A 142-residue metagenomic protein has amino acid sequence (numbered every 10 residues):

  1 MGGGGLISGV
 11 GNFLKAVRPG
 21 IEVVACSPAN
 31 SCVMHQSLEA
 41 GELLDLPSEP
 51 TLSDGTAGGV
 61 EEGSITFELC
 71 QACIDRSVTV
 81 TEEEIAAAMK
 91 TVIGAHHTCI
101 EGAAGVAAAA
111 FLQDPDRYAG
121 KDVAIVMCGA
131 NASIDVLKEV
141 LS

Functional and structural regions predicted by a protein language model:
M1-A72, Y118-A119, V123-S142: Glycine-rich phosphate/pyrophosphate-binding loop at beta-loop-alpha junctions
G63-G120: Active-site-adjacent helical/loop segments in soluble small-molecule enzymes
